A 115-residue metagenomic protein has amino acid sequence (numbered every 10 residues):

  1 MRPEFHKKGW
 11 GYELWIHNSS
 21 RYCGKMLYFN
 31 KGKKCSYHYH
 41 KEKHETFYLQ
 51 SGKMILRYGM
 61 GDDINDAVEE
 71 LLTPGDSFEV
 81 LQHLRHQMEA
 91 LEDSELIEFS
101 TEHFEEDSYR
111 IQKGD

Functional and structural regions predicted by a protein language model:
M1-K25, K34-S36, E69-E70, K113-D115: A short, N-terminal "cap"/entry segment at the start of jelly-roll beta-barrel domains of the cupin/DSBH fold
M1-K7, D62-I64, R85, E89-D115: Double-stranded beta-helix
S20-Y22, K31-K34, K53-I55, D62 (+1 more regions): Short, charged/polar surface micro-motifs in flexible loops or helix N-caps
M26, T46, E69-L71, R85: Well-ordered beta-strand positions in beta-sheet-rich domains
L27-F47: Short, well-structured hydrophobic secondary-structure segments
S36-H38, L56-R57, E79-V80, R85-L91 (+1 more regions): Short beta-strand His + acidic residue motifs that chelate non-heme Fe in jelly-roll/DSBH and cupin folds
E42-G61: Glycine- and acidic-residue-biased ligand/ion/polar-headgroup-sensing regions
M60-Q82: Short acidic-glycine-tyrosine-enriched beta hairpin
